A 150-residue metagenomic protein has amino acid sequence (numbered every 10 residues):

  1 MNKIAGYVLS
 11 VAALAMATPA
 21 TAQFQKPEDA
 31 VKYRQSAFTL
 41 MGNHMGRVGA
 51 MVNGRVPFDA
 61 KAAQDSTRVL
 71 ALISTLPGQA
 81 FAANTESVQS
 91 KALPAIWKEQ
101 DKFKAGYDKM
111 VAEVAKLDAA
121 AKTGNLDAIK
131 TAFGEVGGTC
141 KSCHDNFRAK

Functional and structural regions predicted by a protein language model:
M1-V8: Bacterial N-terminal signal peptides that target proteins for export
V8-A15: Bacterial N-terminal signal peptides
A17-P19: N-terminal signal peptide c-region/cleavage motif recognized by signal peptidases
F24, E28-A60, S66-K150: Sequence context surrounding c-type heme c attachment/ligation sites in exported
